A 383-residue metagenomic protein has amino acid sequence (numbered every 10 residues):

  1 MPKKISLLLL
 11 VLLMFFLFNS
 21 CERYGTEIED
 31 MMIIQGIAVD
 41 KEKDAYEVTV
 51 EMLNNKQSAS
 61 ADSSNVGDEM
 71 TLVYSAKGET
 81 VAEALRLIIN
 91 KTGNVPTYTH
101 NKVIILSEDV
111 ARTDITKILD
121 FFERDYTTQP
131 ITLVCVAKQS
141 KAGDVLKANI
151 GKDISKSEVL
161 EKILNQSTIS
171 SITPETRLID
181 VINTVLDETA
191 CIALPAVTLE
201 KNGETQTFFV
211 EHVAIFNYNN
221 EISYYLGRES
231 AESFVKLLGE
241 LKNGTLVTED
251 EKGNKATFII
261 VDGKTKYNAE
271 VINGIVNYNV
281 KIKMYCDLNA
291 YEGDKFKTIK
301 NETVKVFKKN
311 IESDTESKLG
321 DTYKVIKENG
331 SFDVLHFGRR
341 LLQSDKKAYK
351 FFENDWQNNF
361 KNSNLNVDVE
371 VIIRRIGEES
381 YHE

Functional and structural regions predicted by a protein language model:
P2-L10, F16-E383: Membrane-proximal alpha-helical signals and transmembrane carboxylates
